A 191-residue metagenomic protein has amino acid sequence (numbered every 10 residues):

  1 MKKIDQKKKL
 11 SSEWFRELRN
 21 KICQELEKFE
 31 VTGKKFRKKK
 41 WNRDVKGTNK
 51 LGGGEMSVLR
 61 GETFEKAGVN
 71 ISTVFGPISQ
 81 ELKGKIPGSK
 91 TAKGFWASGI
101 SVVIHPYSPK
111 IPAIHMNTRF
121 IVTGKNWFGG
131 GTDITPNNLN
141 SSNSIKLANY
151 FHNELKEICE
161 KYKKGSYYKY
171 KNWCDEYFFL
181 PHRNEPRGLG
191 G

Functional and structural regions predicted by a protein language model:
M1-K3, G190-G191: A short small-residue
K3-P87: Gly/Pro-rich turn-and-neighbor structural signature
S12, R19, C23, S101 (+2 more regions): Short, well-ordered alpha-helical packing segments
C23, E27-V31, S108, R119-V122 (+2 more regions): Hydrophobic/aromatic-lined pockets within catalytic cores
G54-G130: Internal mixed beta-strand/loop scaffold within catalytic domains of large alpha/beta enzymes
W96-S98, W127-T135, E185-G191: Glycine-rich, often proline-containing surface loops adjacent to acidic residues and nearby aromatics that form
G124-K169: Compact, glycine/acidic-enriched structural inserts
K163-G191: A contiguous, surface-oriented mixed alpha/beta subdomain in the mid-to-C-terminal portion of proteins that forms
